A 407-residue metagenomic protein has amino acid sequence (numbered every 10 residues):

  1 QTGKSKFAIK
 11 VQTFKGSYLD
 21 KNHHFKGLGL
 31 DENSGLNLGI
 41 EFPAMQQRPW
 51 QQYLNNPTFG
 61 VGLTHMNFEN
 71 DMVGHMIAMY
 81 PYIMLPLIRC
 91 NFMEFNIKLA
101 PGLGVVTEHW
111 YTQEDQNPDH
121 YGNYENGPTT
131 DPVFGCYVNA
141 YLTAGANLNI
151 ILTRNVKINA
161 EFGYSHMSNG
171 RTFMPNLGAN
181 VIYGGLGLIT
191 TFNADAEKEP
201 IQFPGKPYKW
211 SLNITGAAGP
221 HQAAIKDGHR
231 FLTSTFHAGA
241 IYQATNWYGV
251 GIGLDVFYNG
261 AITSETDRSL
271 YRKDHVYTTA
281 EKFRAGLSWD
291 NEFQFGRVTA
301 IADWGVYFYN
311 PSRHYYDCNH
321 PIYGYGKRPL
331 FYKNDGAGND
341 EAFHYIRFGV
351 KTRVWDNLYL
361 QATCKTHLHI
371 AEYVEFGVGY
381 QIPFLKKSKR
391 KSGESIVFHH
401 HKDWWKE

Functional and structural regions predicted by a protein language model:
S5, L30-L36, N55, V73-M79 (+8 more regions): Residues that define the transmembrane beta-barrel architecture of outer-membrane proteins
F7-V11, P57-F59, M93-P101, I158-F162 (+8 more regions): Transmembrane beta-strands of outer-membrane beta-barrel proteins
V11, L38-F42, P81-L85, L99-L103 (+9 more regions): Residues on the lipid-exposed face of transmembrane beta-strands in outer-membrane beta-barrel proteins
T13-L19, F42-A44, L63-E69, P101-H109 (+8 more regions): Transmembrane beta-strands of outer-membrane beta-barrel pores
K21-K26, M72-H75, H109-Q116, G170-L177 (+6 more regions): Outer-membrane beta-barrel translocator domains and adjoining extracellular loop/strand segments of Gram-negative
S34, S264-K282, D290, Q294-L358: Outer membrane beta-barrel transmembrane domains
L38-I40, N180-E199, A371-E407: Outer-membrane beta-barrel "beta-signal"
Q47-W50, N91-M93, I150-I158, A194-E197 (+4 more regions): Repeated loop/turn-to-beta-strand initiation elements of outer-membrane beta-barrel proteins
